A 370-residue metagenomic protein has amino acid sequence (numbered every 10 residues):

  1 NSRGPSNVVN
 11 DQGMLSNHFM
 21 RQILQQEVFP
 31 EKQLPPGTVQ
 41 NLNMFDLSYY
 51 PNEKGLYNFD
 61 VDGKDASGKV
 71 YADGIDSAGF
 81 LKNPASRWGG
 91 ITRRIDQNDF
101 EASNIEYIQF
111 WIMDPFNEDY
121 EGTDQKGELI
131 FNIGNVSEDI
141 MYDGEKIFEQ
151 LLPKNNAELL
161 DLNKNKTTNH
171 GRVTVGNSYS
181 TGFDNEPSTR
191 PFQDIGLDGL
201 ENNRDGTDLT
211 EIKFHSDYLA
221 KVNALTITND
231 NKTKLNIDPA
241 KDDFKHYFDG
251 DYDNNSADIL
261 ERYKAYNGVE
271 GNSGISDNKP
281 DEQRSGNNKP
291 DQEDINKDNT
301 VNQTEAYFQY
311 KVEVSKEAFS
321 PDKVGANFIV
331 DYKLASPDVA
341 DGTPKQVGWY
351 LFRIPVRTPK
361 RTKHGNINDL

Functional and structural regions predicted by a protein language model:
S2-I105, Q109-D369: Interaction/scaffold regions that mediate signaling and macromolecular assembly across diverse proteins
